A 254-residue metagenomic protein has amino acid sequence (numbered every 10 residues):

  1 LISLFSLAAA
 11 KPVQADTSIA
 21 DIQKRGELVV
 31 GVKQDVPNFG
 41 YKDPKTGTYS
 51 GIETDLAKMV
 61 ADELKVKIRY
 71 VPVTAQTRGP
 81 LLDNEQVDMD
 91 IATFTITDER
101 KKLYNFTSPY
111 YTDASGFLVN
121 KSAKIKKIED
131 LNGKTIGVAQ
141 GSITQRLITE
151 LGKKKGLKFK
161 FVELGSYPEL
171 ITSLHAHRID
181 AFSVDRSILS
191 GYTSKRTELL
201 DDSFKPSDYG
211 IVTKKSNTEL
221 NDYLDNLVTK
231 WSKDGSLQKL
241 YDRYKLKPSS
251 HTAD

Functional and structural regions predicted by a protein language model:
A9-A15: Sec/Tat signal peptide C-region and signal peptidase I cleavage site
A15-T93: Extracytoplasmic small-molecule ligand-binding "clamshell" domains of the periplasmic binding protein/Venus flytrap
D16-S18, I143-V162, S194-S203, T229-D254: Ligand-binding clefts/hinges and TM-proximal coupling segments of bilobed small-molecule sensing domains
V29-P37, Y49-D62, F94-T95, G116-S166 (+3 more regions): Bilobed "Venus flytrap"/periplasmic-binding protein-like clamshell domains and structurally analogous long
T54-E63, I125, E129, K134-T135 (+2 more regions): Extended ligand-binding regions for polar small-molecule ligands
K58, D62, K67-D130, T197-E198 (+1 more regions): Acidic, polar ligand-binding/catalytic clefts
P80, F94-K102, L147-G152, T172-K205: A ligand-binding cleft/hinge motif common to bilobed small-molecule-binding domains
T112-V119, R186-T229, K247-D254: Periplasmic-binding protein-like
